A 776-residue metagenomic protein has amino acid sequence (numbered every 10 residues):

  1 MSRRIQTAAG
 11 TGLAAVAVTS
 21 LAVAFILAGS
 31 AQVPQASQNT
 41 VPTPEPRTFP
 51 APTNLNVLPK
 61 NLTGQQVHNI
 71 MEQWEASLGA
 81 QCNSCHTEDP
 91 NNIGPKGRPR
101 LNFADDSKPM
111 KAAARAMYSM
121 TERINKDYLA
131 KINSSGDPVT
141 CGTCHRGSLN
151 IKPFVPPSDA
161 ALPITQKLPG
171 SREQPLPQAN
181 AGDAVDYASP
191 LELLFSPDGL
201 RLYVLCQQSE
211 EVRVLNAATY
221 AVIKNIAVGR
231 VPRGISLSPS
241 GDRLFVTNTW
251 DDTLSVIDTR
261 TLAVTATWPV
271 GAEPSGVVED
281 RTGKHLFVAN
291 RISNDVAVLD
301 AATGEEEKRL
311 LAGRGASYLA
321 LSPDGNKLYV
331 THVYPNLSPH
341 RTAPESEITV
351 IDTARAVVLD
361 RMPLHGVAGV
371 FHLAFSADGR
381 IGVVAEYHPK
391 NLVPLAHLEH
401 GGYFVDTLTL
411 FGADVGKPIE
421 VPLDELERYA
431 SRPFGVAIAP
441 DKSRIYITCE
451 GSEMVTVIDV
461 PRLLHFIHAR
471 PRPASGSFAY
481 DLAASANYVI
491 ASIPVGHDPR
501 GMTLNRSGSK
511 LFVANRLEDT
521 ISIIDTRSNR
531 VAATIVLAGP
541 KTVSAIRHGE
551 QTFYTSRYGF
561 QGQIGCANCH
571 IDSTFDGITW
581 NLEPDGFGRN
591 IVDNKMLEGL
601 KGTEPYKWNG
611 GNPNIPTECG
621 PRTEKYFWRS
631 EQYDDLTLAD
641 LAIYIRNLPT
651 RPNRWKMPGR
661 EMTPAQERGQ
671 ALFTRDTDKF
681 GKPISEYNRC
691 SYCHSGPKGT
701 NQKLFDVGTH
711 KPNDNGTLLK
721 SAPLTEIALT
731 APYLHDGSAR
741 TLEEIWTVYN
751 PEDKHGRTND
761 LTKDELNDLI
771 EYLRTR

Functional and structural regions predicted by a protein language model:
M1-G10: N-terminal secretory signal peptides that target proteins for export/translocation
G12-A28: Bacterial N-terminal signal peptides
I26-G170, R516-A532: Extracytoplasmic c-type cytochrome modules immediately beyond a signal peptide or single-pass transmembrane anchor
A31-A36, G97, S119, V155-F553 (+1 more regions): Predominantly soluble domains enriched in secretory-pathway, periplasmic, or organellar proteins
E72-S84, P90-N92, L176, E192 (+5 more regions): Periplasmic c-type cytochrome electron-transfer domains
F103-I124, L162-A181, V270, G586-G602 (+1 more regions): Short microdomains enriched in Cys/His and/or Lys/Arg
R123-R146, K152, A181, P605-G620 (+2 more regions): Long, charge-rich boundary regions
